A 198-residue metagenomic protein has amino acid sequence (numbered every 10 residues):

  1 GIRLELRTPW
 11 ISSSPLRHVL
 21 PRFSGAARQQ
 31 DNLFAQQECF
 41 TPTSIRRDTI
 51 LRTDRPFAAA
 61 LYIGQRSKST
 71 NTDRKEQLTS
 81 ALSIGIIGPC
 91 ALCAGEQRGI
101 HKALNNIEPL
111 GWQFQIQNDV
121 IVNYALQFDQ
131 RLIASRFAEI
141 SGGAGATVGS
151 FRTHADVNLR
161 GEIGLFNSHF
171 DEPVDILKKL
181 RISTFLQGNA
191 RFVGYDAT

Functional and structural regions predicted by a protein language model:
I2, Q29, F57-L61, L78 (+3 more regions): Residues that define the transmembrane beta-barrel architecture of outer-membrane proteins
I2-T8, A35, I63-S69, I84 (+4 more regions): Residues on the lipid-exposed face of transmembrane beta-strands in outer-membrane beta-barrel proteins
W10-Q29, N71-T79, L132-I140, L165-I182: Short loop/turn motifs that connect adjacent beta-strands in outer-membrane beta-barrel proteins
R17, I45-T49, C93-G99, A155-V157 (+2 more regions): Outer-membrane beta-barrel translocator domains and adjoining extracellular loop/strand segments of Gram-negative
S24-A94: Long, hydrophobic/aromatic-enriched structural stretches that serve as scaffold segments
L33-C39, L82-G88, I140-S150, G161 (+1 more regions): Transmembrane beta-barrel strands of outer-membrane/channel proteins
T43-S44, F166-T198: Outer membrane beta-barrel transmembrane domains
H101-I163: Loop-centered beta-sheet repeat module
